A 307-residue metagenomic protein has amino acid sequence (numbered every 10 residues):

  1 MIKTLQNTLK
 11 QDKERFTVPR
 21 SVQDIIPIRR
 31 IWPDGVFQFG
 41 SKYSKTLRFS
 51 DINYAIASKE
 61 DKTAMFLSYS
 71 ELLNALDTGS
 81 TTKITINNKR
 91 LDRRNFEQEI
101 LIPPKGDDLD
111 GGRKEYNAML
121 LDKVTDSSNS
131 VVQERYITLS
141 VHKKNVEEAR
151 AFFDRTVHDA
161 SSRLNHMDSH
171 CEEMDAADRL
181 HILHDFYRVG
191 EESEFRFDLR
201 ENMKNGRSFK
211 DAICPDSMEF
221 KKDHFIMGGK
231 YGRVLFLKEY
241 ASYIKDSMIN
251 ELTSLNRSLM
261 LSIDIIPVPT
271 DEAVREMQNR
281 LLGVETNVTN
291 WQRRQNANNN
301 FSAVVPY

Functional and structural regions predicted by a protein language model:
M1-Y307: Extended, folded cores of ATP/NTP-driven motor/assembly subunits in large transport and secretion machines
